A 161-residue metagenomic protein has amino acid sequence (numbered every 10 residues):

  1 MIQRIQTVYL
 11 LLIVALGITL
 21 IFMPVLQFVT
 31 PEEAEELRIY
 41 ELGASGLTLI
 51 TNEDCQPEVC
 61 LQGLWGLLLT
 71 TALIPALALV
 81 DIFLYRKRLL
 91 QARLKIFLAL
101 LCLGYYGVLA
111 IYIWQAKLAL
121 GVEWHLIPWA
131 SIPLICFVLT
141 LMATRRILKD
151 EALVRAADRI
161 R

Functional and structural regions predicted by a protein language model:
I2-Y9, C60-L67, R88-A92, V122-W129: Membrane-interface helix-boundary signature
R4-V29: N-terminal signal-anchor transmembrane alpha helix
F22-C60: Long, glycine/tryptophan/cysteine-rich extracytoplasmic
T51-R88: Individual transmembrane alpha-helix segments
W65-T70, I96-G104: Select subsegments of transmembrane alpha-helices in polytopic membrane proteins, especially boundary-proximal
L77-C102, R161: Cytoplasmic juxtamembrane regions at transmembrane-helix boundaries
G104-R161: Alpha-helical transmembrane segments of multi-pass integral membrane proteins, characterized by long hydrophobic
